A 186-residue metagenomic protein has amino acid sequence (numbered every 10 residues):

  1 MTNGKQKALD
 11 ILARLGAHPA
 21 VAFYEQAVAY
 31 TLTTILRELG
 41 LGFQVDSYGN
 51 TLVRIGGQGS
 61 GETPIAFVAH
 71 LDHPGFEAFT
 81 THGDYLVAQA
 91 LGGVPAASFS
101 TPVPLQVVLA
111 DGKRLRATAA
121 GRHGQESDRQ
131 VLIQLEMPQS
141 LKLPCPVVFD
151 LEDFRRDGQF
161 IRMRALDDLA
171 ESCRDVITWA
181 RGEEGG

Functional and structural regions predicted by a protein language model:
M1-G186: N-terminal hydrophobic/helix-forming segments and targeting peptides
